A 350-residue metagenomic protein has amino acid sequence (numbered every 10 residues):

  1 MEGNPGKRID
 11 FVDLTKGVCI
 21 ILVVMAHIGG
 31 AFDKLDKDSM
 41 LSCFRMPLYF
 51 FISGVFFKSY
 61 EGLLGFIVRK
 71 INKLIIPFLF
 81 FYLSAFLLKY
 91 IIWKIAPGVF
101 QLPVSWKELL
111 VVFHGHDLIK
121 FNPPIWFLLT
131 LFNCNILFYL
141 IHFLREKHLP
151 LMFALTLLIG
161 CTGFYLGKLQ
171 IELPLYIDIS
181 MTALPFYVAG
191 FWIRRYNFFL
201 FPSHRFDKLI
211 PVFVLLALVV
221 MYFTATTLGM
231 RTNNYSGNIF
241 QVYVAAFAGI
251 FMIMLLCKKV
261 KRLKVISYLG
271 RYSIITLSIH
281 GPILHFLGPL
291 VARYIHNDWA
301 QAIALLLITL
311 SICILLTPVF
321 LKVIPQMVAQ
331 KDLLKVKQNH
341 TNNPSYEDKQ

Functional and structural regions predicted by a protein language model:
M1-Q350: Alpha-helical transmembrane segments and their immediate juxtamembrane cytosolic regions
